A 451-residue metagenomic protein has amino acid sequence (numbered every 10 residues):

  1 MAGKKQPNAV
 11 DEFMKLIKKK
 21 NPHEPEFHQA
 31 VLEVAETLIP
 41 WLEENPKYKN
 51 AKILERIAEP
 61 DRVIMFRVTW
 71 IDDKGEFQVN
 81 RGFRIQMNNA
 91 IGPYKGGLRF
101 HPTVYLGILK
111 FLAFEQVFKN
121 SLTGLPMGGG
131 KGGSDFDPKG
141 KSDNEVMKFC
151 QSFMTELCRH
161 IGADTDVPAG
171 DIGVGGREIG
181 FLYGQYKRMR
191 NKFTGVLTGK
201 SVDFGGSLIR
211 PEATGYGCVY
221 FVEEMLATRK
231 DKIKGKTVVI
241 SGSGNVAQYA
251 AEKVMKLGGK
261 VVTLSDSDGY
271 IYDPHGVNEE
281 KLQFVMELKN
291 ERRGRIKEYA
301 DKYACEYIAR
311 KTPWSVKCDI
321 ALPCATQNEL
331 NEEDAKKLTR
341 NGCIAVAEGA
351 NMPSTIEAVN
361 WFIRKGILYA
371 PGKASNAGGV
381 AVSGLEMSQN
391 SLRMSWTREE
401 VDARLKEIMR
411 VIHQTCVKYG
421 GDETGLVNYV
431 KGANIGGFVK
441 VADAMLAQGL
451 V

Functional and structural regions predicted by a protein language model:
A2-A30, M225-L226, K337-V451: Adenosine-phosphate binding glycine-rich loop
A2-L208, K440-G449: N-terminal ligand-binding/catalytic initiation module
L38, L109-L112, L182, C218-L226 (+4 more regions): Buried hydrophobic packing segments
G75, D171-I172, S207-T214, V239-S243 (+2 more regions): Active-site nucleophile and cofactor-binding loops and adjacent substrate-binding regions of central metabolic enzymes
E145, R177-G184, L208, Y249-K253 (+5 more regions): Short acidic, glycine/serine/threonine-rich loops at helix termini
T165-A169, K192-L197, I240, T263-D266 (+5 more regions): General beta-strand structural signal in soluble alpha/beta enzymes
T198-S201, G206-K317: Glycine-rich phosphate/diphosphate-binding loop of Rossmann-like nucleotide-binding domains
G269-Y369, A374: Rossmann-like adenosine-cofactor binding region
